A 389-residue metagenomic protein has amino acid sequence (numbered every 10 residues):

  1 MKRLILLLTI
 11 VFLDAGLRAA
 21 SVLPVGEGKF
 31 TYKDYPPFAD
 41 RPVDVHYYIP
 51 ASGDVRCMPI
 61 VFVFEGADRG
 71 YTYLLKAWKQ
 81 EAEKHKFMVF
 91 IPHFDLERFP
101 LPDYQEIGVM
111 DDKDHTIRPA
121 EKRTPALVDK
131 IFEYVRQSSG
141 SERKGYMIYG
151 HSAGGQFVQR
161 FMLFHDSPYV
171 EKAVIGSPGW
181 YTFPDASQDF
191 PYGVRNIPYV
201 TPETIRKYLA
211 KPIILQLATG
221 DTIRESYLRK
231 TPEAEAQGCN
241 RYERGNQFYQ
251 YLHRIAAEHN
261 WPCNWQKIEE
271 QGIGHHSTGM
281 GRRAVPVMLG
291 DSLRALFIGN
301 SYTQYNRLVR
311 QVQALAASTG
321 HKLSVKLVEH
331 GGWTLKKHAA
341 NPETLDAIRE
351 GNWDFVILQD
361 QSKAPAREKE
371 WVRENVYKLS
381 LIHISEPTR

Functional and structural regions predicted by a protein language model:
L17-I60, Y73, K84-H85, T116 (+9 more regions): A domain-start/cap signature at the N-terminus of enzymes
D54-M58, V63-P100, F183: Short substrate-entry loop that stabilizes the transition state in hydrolases
D95-K122, Y227-L228: Cap/lid segment of the alpha/beta-hydrolase catalytic domain
D111-S139: Alpha/beta-hydrolase active-site loop
K172-V174, P178-R254: The feature captures the conserved acid-bearing segment of alpha/beta-hydrolase catalytic domains
R229, N246-S292: C-terminal catalytic histidine-bearing segment of alpha/beta-hydrolase fold enzymes
R294-L296, Y302-Y377: Conserved SGNH/GDSL esterase-like catalytic core that processes O-acyl groups on lipids and polysaccharides
S380-T388: Residue-level detector of conserved catalytic or cofactor/ligand-binding positions in enzyme active sites
